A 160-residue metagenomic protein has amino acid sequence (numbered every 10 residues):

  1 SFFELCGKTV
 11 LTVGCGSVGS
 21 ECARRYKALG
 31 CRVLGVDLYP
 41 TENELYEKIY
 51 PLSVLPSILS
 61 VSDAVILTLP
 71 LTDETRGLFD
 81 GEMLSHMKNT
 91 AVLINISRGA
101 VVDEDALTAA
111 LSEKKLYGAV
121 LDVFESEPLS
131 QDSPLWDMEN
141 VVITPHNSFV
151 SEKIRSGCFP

Functional and structural regions predicted by a protein language model:
S1, E127-P160: C-terminal helix-to-coil terminal segments
S1-T9, E21: Phosphate-binding beta-alpha-beta segment of Rossmann-like dinucleotide-binding domains, i.e., the NAD(P)
T9, C31-R32: Residues at the starts of beta-strands that form the adenosine-phosphate
G14-G16: Glycine-rich Rossmann-fold phosphate-binding loop(s) that bind the pyrophosphate of adenine dinucleotide cofactors
A23, K27, L111-S112: Gly/Ala-rich phosphate-binding loop of Rossmann-like dinucleotide-binding domains, activating on the conserved
K27-C31, P160: Oxidoreductase and adenylate-handling cofactor-binding alpha/beta cores
D37: Conserved acidic E/D residue at the C-terminus of a beta-strand in Rossmann-like folds
P40-P134: Rossmann-like adenosine-cofactor binding region
